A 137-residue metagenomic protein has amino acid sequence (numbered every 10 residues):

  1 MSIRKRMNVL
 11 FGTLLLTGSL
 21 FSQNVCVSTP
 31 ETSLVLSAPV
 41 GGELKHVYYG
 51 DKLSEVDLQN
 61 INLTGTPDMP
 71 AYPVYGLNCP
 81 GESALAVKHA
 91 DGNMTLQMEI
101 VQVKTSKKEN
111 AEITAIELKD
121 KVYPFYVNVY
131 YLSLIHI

Functional and structural regions predicted by a protein language model:
M1-F11: Bacterial N-terminal signal peptides that target proteins for export
F11-S19: Bacterial N-terminal signal peptides
F21, P30, Y123-F125: Residues that act as N-cap/strand-start positions at coil-to-secondary-structure junctions
N24-E117: Acidic-aromatic substrate-binding/catalytic surfaces of carbohydrate-active enzymes
A38, Y131-S133: Short, low-complexity Ser/Thr-rich regulatory SLiMs
K121-Y131: Low-complexity, acidic Ser/Thr/Pro/Gly-rich terminal tails and inter-domain linkers that flank the onset of structured
I135-I137: Conserved small/polar residues in nucleotide/adenosyl-binding loops
